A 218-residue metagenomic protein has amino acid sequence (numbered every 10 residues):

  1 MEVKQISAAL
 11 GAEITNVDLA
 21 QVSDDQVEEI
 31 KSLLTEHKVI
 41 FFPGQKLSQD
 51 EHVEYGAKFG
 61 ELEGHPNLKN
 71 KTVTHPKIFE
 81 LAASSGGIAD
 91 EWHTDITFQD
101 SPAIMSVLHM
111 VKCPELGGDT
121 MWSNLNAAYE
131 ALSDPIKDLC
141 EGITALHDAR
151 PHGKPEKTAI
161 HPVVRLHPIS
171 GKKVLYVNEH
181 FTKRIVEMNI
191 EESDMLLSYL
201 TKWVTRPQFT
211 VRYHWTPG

Functional and structural regions predicted by a protein language model:
M1-P217: Non-heme Fe(II) oxygenase catalytic core, chiefly the N-lobe of the double-stranded beta-helix
